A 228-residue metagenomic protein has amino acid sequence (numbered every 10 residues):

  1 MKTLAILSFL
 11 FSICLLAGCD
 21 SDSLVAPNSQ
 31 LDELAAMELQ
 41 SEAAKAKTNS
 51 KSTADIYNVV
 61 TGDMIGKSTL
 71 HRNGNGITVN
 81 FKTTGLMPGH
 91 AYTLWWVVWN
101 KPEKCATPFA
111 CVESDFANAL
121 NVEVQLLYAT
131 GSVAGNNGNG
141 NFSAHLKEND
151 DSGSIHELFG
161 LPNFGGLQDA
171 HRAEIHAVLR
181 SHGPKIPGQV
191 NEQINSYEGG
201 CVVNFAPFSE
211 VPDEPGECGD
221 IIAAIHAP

Functional and structural regions predicted by a protein language model:
M1-A5: Positively charged n-region of N-terminal signal peptides that target proteins for export
L15-G18: C-terminal motif of bacterial Sec signal peptides marking the signal peptidase cleavage site
D20-D22: Bacterial signal peptide processing site
L31-P228: N-terminal leader/targeting pre-sequences
